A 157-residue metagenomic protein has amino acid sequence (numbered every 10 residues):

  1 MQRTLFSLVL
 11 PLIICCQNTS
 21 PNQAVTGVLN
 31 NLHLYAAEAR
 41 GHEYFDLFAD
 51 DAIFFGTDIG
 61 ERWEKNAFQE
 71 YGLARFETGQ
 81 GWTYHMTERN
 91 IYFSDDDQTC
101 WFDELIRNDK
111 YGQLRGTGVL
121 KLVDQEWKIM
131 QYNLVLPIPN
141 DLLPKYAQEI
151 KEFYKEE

Functional and structural regions predicted by a protein language model:
T4-I14: Sec-dependent N-terminal signal peptides
Q17-N18: Bacterial signal peptide processing site
P21-R40: Short, aromatic-enriched amphipathic alpha-helices that serve as compact interaction elements
A24, Q69-Q113: Surface-exposed, charged secondary-structure patches
A39-D51, F55: Short, well-ordered alpha-helical segments enriched in acidic and aromatic residues
I53-W63, R75-G81: A short gly/proline-enriched turn/hairpin at secondary-structure junctions
T117-E126, I150-E152: Short beta-strand segments and strand-loop junctions that repeat across beta-rich extracellular domains
Q131-E157: Low-complexity, intrinsically disordered terminal/linker segments enriched in charged and Gly/Pro repeats
